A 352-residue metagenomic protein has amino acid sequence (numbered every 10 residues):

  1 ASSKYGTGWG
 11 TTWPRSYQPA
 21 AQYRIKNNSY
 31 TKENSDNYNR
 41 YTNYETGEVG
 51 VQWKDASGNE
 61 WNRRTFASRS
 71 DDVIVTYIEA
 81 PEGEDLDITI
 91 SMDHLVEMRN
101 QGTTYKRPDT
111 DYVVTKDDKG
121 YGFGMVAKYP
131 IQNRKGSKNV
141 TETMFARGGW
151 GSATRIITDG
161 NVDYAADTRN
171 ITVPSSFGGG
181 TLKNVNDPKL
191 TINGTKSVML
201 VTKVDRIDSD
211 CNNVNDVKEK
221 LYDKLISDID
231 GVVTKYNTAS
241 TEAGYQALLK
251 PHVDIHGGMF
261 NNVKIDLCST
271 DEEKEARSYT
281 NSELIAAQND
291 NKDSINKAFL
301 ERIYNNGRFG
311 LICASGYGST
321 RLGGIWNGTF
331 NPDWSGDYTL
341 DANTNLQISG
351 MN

Functional and structural regions predicted by a protein language model:
A1-N352: Aromatic-residue-lined binding/catalytic grooves and analogous aromatic/hydrophobic interfacial grooves in multimeric
